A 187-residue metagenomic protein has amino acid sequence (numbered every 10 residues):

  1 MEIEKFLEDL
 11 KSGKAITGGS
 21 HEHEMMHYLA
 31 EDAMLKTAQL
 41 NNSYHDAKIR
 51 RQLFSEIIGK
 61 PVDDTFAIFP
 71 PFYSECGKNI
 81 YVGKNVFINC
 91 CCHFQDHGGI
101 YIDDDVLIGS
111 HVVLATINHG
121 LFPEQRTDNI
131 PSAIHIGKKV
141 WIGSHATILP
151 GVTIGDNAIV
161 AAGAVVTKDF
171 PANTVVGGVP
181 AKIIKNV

Functional and structural regions predicted by a protein language model:
M1-D64, A181-I184: Terminal amphipathic alpha-helical/low-complexity segments used for targeting or macromolecular assembly
F72-V82, F87-T153, V179-V187: Flexible, glycine/small-residue-enriched loop-and-beta-strand segment within the central core of proteins
T116, K168-N173: Short arginine-rich
V152, N173-T174: Extracytoplasmic/periplasmic beta-strand context in beta-sandwich domains, especially the cupredoxin/COX2 CuA-binding
T153, T167-K168: Active-site/ligand-binding-proximal alpha/beta "capping" segment
V160, G178: Conserved G/P- and acidic residue-centered "switch" motifs that form tight phosphate/ATP-binding loops in soluble
